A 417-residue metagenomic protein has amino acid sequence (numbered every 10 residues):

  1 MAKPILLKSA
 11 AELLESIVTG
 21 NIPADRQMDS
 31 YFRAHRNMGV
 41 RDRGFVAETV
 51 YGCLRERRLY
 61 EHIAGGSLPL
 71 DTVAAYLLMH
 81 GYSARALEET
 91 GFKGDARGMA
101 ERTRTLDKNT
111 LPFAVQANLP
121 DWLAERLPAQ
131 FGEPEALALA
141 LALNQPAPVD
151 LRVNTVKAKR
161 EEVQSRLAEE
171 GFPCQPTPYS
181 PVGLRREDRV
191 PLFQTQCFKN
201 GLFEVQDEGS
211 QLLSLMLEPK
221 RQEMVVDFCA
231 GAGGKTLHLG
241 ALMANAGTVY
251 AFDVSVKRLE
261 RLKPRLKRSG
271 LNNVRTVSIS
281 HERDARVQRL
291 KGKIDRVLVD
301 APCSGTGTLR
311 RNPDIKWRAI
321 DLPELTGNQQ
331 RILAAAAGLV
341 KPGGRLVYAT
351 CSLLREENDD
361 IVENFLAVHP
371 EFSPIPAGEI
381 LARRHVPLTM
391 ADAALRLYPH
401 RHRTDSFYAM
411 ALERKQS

Functional and structural regions predicted by a protein language model:
M1-Q194, K293: Class I Rossmann-like S-adenosyl-L-methionine
E161-S417: Rossmann-like S-adenosyl-L-methionine
